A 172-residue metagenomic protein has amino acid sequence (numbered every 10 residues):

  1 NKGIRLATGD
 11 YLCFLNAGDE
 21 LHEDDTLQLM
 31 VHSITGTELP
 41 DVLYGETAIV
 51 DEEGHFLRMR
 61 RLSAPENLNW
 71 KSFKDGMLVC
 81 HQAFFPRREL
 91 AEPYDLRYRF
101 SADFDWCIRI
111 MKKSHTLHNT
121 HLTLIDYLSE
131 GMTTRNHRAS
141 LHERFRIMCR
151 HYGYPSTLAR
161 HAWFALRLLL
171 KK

Functional and structural regions predicted by a protein language model:
N1-R135: Nucleotide-sugar donor-binding/catalytic module of glycosyltransferases that assemble extracellular/cell-envelope
S33, I147, L169: Residues that form generic nucleotide/phosphate-binding pockets
P65-K71, S140-R150, F164: Short, Lys/Arg-enriched charge-dense amphipathic segments
H115, T123, T134-L158: Catalytic core of nucleotide-sugar-dependent glycosyltransferases
S129, R138-A139, L170-K172: Amphipathic, soluble alpha/beta structural segments
R150-K172: A transmembrane-helix-recognition feature enriched in membrane-embedded lipid enzymes and envelope glyco-/phospholipid
